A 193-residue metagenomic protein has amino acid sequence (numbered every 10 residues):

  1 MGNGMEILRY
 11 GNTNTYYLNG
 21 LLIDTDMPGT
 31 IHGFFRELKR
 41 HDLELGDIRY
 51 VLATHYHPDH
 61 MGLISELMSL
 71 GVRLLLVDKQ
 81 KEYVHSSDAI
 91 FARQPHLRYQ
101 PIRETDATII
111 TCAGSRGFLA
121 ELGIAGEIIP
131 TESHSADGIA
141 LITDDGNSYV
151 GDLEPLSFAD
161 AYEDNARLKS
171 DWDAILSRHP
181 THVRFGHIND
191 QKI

Functional and structural regions predicted by a protein language model:
M1-H41, I139-L153: Conserved beta-strand hairpin/beta-sheet module of binuclear metal-dependent hydrolase folds, prominently
L18, D24, F34, H55 (+7 more regions): Divalent metal-coordination and catalytic microenvironments
L21-I23, L52, L74, N147-Y149 (+1 more regions): Residue-level marker for buried hydrophobic side chains located in beta-strands that build the well-ordered beta-sheet
L21-V51, P95-A107: Pre-active-site segment of Zn-dependent metallo-hydrolases
P28-G29, A125-I193: Metallo-beta-lactamase
H32-V77, T181-H182: Active-site metal-binding motif and surrounding structural segment of the metallo-beta-lactamase
E37, I64, S87-D88, I142: Residue-level signal for well-ordered alpha-helical positions
Q80-I129, R167-P180: Metallo-beta-lactamase
